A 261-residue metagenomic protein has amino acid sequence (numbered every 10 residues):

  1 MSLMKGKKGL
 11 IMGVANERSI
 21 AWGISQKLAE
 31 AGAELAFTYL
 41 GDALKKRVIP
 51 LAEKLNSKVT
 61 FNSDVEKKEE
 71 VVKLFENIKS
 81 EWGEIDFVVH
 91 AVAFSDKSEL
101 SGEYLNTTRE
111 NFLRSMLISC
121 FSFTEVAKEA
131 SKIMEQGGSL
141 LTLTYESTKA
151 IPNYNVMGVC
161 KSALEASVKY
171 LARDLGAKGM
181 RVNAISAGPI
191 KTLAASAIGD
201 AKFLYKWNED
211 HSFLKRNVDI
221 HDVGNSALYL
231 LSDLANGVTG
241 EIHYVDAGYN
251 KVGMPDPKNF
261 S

Functional and structural regions predicted by a protein language model:
S2-F37: Canonical Rossmann dinucleotide-binding motif of NAD(H)/NADP(H)-dependent dehydrogenases/reductases, specifically
G13-I20, A93-K128, K132, Q136-K178 (+2 more regions): Catalytic loop of short-chain dehydrogenase/reductase
I49, V156, A177, A187-S212 (+1 more regions): A glycine/serine/threonine-rich, flexible loop-to-helix segment that serves as the NAD(P) cofactor-binding "lid"
S63, K67-V72, E76, S80-E81 (+5 more regions): Conserved mid-core segment of classical short-chain dehydrogenase/reductases
G176, R181, V238-G240: Short, small/polar-rich loop/turn modules that mediate ligand/substrate recognition or access, typified
R181-K191, L231, Y244-D246: Conserved SDR Rossmann-fold cofactor-binding beta-strand/turn motif
S212-V223, L234: A conserved structural motif in NAD(P)-dependent oxidoreductases
L228, T239-S261: Short C-terminal tail/terminal secondary-structure segment of NAD(P)H-dependent dehydrogenase/reductase domains
